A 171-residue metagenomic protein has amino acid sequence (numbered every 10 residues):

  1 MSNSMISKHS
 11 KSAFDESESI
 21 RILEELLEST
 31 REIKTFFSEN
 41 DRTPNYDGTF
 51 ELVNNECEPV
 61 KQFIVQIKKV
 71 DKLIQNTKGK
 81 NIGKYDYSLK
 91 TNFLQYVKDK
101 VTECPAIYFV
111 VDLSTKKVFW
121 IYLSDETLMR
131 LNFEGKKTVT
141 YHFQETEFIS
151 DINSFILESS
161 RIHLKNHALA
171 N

Functional and structural regions predicted by a protein language model:
M1-P44, F50-N171: Mixed-charge (Asp/Glu-Lys/Arg
